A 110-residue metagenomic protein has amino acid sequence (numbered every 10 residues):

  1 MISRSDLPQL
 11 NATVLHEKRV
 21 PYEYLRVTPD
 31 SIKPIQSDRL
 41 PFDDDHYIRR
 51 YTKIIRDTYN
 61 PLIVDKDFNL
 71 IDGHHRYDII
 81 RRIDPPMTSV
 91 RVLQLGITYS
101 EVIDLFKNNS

Functional and structural regions predicted by a protein language model:
M1-Q9: N-terminal extension/subdomain marker
L10-I71, H75-R81, T88: Short alpha-helix boundary/capping and kink motifs at helix termini
Q36-F42, P85-S110: Amphipathic, charge-rich alpha-helical segments that serve as recognition/docking helices
